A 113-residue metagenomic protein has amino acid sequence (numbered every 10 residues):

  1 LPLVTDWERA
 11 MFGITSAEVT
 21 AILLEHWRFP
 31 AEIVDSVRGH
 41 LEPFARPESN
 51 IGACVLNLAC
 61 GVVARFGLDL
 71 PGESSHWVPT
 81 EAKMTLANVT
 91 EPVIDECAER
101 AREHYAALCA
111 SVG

Functional and structural regions predicted by a protein language model:
L1-G113: Metal-dependent nucleotide-binding catalytic modules
